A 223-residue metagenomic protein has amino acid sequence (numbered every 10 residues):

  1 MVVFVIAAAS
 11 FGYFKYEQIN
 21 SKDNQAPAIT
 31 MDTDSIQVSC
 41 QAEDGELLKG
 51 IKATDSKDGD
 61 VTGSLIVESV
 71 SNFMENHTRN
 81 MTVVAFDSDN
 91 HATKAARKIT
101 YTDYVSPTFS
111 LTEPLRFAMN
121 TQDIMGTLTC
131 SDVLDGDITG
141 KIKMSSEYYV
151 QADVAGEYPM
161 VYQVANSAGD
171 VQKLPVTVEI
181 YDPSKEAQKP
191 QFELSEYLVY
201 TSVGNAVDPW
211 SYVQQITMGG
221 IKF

Functional and structural regions predicted by a protein language model:
M1, S56-R97, Y101, D135-Y181 (+1 more regions): Serine/threonine-rich, repeat-prone extracellular segments and beta-strand-based repeat modules of secreted/surface
M1-Y13: Hydrophobic membrane-insertion alpha-helices, especially the h-region of bacterial N-terminal signal peptides
A7, Q37, A155-Y158: Mature extracytoplasmic/luminal segments of secretory-pathway proteins
N20-D58, V105-D137, E186-I221: Solvent-exposed, low-complexity, repeat-rich "mucin-like" stalks and linkers
